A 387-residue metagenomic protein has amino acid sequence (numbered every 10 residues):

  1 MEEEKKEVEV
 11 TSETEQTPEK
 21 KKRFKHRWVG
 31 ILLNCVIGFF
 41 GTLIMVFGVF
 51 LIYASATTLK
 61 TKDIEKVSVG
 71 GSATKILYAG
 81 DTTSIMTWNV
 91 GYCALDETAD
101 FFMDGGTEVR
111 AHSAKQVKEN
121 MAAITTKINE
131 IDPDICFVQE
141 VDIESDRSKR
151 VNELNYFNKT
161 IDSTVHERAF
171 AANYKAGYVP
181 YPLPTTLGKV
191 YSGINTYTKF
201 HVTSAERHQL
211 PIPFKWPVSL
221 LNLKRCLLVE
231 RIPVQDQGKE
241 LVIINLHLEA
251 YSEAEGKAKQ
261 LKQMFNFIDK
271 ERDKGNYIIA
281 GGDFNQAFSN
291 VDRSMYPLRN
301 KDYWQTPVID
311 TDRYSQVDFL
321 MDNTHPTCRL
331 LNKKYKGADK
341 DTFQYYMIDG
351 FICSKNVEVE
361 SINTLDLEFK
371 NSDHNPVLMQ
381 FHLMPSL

Functional and structural regions predicted by a protein language model:
E2-K159, S163, F170-Y181, T185-Y191 (+1 more regions): N-terminal, active-site-proximal structural segment of metallo-dependent hydrolase catalytic domains
E4-E7, K20-A73, R231, I268-I279 (+1 more regions): Metal-dependent phosphoester-hydrolase catalytic domains
T74-I85, A94-E97, V190, I194-S204 (+3 more regions): Beta-strand-turn-beta hairpins that frame and shape the catalytic cleft of phosphate-ester-processing enzymes
L77-G80, N129-E130, D162-S163, L187-V190 (+4 more regions): Extracellular/periplasmic catalytic domains that process cell-envelope and extracellular macromolecules
S84-V90, N120-R150, Y197, E230-I232 (+4 more regions): Active-site beta-strand/loop signature of hydrolases that rely on acidic residues for catalysis
D96-F101, R150, V179-P184, R207-Q209 (+3 more regions): Short aromatic-enriched loop/helix-cap "lid" or pocket-rim segments at secondary-structure transitions that line
T107-A114, V141-S145, L210-S219, H247-E255: Surface-exposed cleft-lining segments at the edges of enzyme active sites
E167-Y174, A205-P211, I362-L365: Conserved S-adenosyl-L-methionine
